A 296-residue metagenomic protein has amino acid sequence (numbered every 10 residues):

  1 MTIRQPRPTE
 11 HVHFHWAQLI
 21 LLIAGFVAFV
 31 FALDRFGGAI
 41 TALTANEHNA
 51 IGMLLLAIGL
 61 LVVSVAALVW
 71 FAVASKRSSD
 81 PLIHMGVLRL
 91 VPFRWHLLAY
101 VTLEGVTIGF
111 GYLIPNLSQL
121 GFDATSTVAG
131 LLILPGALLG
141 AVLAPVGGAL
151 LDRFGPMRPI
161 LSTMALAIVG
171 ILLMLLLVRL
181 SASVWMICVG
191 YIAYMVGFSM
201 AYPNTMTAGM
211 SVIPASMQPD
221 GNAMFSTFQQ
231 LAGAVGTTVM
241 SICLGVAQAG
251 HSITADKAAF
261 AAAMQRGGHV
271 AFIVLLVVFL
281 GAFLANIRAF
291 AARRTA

Functional and structural regions predicted by a protein language model:
M1-L98: Hydrophobic transmembrane-helix bundles of small-molecule transporters
T9-H13, K76, L103, T107 (+2 more regions): Alpha-helix initiation/capping motif
E10, A292-A296: Short, charged juxtamembrane terminal tails flanking transmembrane helices
R35-I51, Q119-L120, R179-A182, I253-F260: Membrane-interface helix termini and inter-helical loops of multi-pass transporters
A50-L60, A67, S79-G250, M264-R293: 12-transmembrane solute porter fold
